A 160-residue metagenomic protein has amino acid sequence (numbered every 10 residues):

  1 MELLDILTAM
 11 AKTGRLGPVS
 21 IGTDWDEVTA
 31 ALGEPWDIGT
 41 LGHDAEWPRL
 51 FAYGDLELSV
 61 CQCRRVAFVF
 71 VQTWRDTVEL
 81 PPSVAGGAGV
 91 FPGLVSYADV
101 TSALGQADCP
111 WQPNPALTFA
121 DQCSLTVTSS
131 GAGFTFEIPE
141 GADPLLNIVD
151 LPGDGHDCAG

Functional and structural regions predicted by a protein language model:
M1-G160: Short helix/turn-capping signatures at newly exposed starts of structured segments
